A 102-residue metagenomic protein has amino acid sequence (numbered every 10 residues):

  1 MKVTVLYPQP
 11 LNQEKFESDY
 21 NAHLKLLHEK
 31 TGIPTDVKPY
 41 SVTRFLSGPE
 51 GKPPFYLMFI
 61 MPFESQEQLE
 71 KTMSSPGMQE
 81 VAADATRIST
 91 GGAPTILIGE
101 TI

Functional and structural regions predicted by a protein language model:
M1-I102: Macromolecular interaction modules
